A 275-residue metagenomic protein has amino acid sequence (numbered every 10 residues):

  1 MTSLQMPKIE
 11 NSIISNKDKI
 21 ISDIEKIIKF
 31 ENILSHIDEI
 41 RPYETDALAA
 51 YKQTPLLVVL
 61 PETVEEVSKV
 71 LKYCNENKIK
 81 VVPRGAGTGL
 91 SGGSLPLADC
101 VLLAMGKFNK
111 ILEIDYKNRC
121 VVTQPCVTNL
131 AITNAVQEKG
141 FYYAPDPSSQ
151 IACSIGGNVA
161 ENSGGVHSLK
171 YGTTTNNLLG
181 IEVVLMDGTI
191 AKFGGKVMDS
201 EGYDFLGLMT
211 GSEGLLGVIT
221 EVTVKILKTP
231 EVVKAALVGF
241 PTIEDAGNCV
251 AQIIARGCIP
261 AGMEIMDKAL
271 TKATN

Functional and structural regions predicted by a protein language model:
M1-K72, T88-R119, S148, L270-N275: N-terminal flexible segment immediately upstream of the FAD-binding catalytic core in FAD-dependent oxidoreductases
M1-S15, E39-P42, V59-E65, Y73-E76 (+9 more regions): Feature of Fe-S/electron-transfer and energy-metabolism proteins that preferentially highlights extended coupling
I24, Q53-V81, C120, G157 (+5 more regions): Soluble FAD-dependent oxygen oxidases
N32-L34, P83, P145, G262: A generic structural-conservation signal
E76, L97-A98, N177, S212: Short, well-ordered loop/turn elements at secondary-structure boundaries
I79, D99-V101, I259: The start of beta-strands in P-loop NTPase/AAA+ ATPase cores
V81-A86, Y142: A short, small-residue-rich loop immediately preceding and capping a beta-strand
K110-I265: FAD-binding subdomain of flavoenzyme oxidoreductases
